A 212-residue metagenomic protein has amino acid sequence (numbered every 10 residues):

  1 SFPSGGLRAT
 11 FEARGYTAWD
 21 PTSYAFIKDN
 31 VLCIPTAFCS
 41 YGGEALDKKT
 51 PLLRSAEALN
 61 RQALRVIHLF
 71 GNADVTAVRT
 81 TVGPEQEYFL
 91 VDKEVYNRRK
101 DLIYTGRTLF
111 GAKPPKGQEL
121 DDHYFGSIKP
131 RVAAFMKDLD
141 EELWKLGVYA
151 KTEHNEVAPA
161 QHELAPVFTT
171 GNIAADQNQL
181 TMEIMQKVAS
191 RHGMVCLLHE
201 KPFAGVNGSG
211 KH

Functional and structural regions predicted by a protein language model:
S1-L198, V206-K211: Glycine-rich, acidic/polar active-site loops that bind/position phosphate-bearing ligands
F203: Short, basic/glycine-rich phosphate-binding loops at helix/coil junctions that contact nucleotide phosphates
